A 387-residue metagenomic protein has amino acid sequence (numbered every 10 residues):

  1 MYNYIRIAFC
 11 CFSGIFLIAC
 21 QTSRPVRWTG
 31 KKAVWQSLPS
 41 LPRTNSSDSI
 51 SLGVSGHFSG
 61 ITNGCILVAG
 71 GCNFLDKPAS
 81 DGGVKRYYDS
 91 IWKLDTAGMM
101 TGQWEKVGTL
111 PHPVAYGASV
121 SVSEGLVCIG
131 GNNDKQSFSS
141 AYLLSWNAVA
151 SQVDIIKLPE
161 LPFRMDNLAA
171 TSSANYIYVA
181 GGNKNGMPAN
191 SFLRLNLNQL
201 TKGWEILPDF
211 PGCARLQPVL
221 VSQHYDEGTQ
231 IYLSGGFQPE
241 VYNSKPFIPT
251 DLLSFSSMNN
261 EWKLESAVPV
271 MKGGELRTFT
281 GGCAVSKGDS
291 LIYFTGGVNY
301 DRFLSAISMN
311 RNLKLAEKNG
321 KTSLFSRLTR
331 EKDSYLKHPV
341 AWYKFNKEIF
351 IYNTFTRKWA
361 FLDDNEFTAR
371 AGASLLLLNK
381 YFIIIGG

Functional and structural regions predicted by a protein language model:
M1-A8: Bacterial N-terminal signal peptides that target proteins for export
A8-G14: Alpha-helical hydrophobic membrane-insertion segments
I18-A19: C-terminal motif of bacterial Sec signal peptides marking the signal peptidase cleavage site
R24-G387: Kelch-like beta-propeller repeat domains
